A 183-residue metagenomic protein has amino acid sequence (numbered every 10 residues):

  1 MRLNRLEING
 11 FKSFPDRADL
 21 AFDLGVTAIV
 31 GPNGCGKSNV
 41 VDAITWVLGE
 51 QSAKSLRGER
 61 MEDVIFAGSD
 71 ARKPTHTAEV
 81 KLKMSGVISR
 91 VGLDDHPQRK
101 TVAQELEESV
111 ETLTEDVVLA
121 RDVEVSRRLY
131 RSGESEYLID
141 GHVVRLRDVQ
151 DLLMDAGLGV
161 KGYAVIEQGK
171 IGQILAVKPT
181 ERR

Functional and structural regions predicted by a protein language model:
R2-R183: Gly/Lys-enriched N-terminal cap/neck module of very large, oligomeric protein machines
